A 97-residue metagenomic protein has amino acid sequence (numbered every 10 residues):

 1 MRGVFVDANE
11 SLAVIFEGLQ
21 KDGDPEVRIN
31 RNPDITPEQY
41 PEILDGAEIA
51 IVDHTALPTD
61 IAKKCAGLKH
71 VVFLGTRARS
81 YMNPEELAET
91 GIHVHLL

Functional and structural regions predicted by a protein language model:
M1-I49: N-terminal glycine-/charge-rich "phosphate-binding" loop or analogous flexible N-terminal tail
E48-L97: Phosphate/diphosphate ligand-binding glycine-rich loop within oxidoreductases
